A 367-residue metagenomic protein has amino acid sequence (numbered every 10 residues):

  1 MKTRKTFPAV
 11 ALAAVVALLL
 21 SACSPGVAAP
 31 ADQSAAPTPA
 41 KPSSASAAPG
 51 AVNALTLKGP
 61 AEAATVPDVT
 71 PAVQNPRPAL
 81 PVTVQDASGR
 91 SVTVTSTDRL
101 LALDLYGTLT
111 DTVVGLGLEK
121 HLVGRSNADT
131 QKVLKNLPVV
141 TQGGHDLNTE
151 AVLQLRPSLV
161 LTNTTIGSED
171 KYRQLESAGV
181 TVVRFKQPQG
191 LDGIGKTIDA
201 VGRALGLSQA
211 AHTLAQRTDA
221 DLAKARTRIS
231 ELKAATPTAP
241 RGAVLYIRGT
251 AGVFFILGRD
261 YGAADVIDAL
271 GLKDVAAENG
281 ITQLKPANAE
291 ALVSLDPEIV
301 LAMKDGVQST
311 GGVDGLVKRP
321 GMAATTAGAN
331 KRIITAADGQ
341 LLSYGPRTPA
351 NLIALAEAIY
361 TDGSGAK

Functional and structural regions predicted by a protein language model:
K2-L105, A210-A243, S364-K367: Bacterial Sec-exported substrate-binding components of ABC uptake systems
R99-L153, L159, T164, V275: A short, structured surface patch at a secondary-structure boundary
A128-V133, Y172-A200, A204: Flexible loop/hinge segments that line or gate small-molecule binding clefts
D129, V253-L284: Alpha-helical, coiled-coil/dimerization segments enriched in small aliphatic residues
V140-T149, P188, G280-A287: Short helix-initiation/N-cap motifs at beta->coil->alpha
N148-T164, V180, N288-A302: Proline-aspartate-enriched helix->loop->beta-strand connector
S168-K171, K186-A200, K233-G262, Q308-G311: Extracytoplasmic ligand-binding site segments that recognize negatively charged/polar headgroups
G193, T197-L205, I299-K367: Structured C-terminal subdomain patch of bacterial secreted/periplasmic proteins
